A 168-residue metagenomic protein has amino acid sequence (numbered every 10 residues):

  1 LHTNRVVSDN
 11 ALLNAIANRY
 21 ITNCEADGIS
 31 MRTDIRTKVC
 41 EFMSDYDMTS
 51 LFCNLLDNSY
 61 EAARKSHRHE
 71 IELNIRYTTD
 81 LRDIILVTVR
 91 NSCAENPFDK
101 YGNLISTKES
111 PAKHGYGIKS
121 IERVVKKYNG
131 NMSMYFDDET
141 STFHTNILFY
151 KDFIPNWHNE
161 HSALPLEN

Functional and structural regions predicted by a protein language model:
R5-D9, M31-L51: Conserved short strand/loop->alpha-helix "switch" segment adjacent to the catalytic nucleotide/phosphoryl-transfer site
D9-D27: Short beta-to-alpha transition helix within the HATPase_c
R32, N74, S133-Y135: Short beta-strand patches within cytosolic ATPase/nucleotide-binding catalytic cores
D45-H69, V124-K127: Conserved ATP-binding N-box helix of the HATPase_c
E70-R82: Short beta-strand/loop element within the Bergerat-fold HATPase_c
R82-K119, D152, N156-E167: Glycine-rich/acidic phosphate-handling loop/turn and adjacent ATP-lid/helix of nucleotide-binding kinase/ATPase domains
E95, D137-N146: Glycine-rich nucleotide-binding loop
K126-D137: Glycine-rich ATP-binding loops of the HATPase_c
